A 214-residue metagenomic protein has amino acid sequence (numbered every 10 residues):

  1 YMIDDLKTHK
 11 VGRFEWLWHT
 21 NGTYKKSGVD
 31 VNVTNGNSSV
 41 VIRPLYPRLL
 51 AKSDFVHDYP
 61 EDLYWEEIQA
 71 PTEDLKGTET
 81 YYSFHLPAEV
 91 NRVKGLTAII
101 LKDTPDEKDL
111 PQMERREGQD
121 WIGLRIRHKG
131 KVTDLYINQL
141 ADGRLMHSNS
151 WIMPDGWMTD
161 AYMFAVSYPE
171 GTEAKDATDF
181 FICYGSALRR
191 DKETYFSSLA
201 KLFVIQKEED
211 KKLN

Functional and structural regions predicted by a protein language model:
Y1-N214: CBM-like, beta-strand-rich accessory domains located in the C-terminal region of large, secreted polysaccharide-active
